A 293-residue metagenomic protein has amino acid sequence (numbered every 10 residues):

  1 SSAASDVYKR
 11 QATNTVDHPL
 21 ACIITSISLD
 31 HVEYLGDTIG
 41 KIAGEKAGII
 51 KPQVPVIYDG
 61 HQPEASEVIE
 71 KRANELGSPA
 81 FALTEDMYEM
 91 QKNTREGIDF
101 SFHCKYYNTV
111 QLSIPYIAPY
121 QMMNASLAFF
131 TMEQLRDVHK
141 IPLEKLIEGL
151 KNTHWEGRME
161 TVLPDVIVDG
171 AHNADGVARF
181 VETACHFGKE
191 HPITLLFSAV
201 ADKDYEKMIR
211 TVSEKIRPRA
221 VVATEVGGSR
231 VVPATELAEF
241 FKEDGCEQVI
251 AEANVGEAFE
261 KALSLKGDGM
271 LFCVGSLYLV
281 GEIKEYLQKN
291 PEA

Functional and structural regions predicted by a protein language model:
S1-Y8: Short, small-residue-biased leader/transition segments that mark boundaries at the very start of proteins
R10-I23, I27-S28, K41, K105-A220: Nucleotide phosphate-binding/pyrophosphate-handling subdomain across enzymes that bind or process nucleotide phosphates
P19, I24-Q111, F129-E144: Acidic, Mg2+-coordinating active-site environments of NTP-dependent enzymes
G48-V56, F187-I193, R217-A220, G245 (+1 more regions): Short, surface-exposed connector motifs at secondary-structure boundaries
D59-G60, R72-T94, I114-P119, L146-T153 (+5 more regions): Beta-strand->loop->alpha-helix junctions that form or flank phosphate-binding loops in nucleotide-handling enzymes
Q62-G77, F81, D165-I167, A174 (+1 more regions): C-terminal helical cap/extension that packs against the catalytic core of soluble nucleotide-cofactor enzymes
S276: Active-site-proximal loop/hinge segments that shape catalytic or ion-binding/gating pockets
